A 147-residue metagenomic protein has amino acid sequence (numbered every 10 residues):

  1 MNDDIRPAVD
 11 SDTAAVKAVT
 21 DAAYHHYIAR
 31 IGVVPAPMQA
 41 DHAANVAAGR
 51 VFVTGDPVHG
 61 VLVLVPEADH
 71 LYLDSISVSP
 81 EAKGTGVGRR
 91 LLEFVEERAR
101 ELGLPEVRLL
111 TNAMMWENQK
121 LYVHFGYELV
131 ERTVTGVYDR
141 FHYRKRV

Functional and structural regions predicted by a protein language model:
D3, P7-E81, L92-F94, R98 (+3 more regions): Acetyl-CoA-dependent GNAT
I31-G32, T85, R108: A generic secondary-structure micro-motif detector that highlights 1-2 residue hydrophobic/ambivalent hotspots embedded
R50-F52, P105-F125, E131-V147: C-terminal "cap" of GNAT-fold acetyltransferases
S79-E93, R100-L102, A113-K120, H124: Conserved glycine-rich acetyl-CoA-binding loop
